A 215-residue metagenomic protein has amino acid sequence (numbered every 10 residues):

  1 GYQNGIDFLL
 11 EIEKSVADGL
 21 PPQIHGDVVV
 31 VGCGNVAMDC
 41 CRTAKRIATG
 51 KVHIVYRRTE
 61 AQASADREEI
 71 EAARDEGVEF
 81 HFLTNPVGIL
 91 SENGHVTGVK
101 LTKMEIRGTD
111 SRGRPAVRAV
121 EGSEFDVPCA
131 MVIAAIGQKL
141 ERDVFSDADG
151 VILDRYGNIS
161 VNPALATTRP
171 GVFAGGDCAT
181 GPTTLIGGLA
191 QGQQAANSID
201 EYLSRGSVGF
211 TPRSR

Functional and structural regions predicted by a protein language model:
G1-H25, D110-P182: FAD-site-proximal beta/loop scaffold in flavoenzymes
Q3, E79-H81, K100, F173: General small-molecule cofactor/ligand-binding pocket signal
A17-T49: Rossmann-like NAD(P)H-binding beta-loop-alpha module
C33, Y56-T59, D177: Cofactor-binding loop segments of dinucleotide-utilizing enzymes, especially the Rossmann-like FAD- and NAD(P)+-binding
C40, C178-F210: A conserved FAD-binding loop/helix module that cradles the flavin
C41-G88, S207-R215: Rossmann-like dinucleotide-binding cores of NAD(P)H-dependent redox enzymes
L83-H95, M104-R107: A conserved short coil-to-beta-strand element within the FAD-binding core of flavoproteins
